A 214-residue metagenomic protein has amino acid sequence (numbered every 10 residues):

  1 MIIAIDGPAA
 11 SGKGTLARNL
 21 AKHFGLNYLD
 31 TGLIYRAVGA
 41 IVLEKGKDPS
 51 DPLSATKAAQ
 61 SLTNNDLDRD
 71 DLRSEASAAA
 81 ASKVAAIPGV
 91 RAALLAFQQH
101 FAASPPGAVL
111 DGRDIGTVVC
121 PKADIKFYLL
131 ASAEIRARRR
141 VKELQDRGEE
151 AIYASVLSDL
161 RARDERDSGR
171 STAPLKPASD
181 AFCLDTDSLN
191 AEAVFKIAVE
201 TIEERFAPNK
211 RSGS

Functional and structural regions predicted by a protein language model:
I5: Hydrophobic anchor at the beta1->P-loop junction of P-loop NTPases
P8: P-loop (Walker A) phosphate-binding loop of NTP-binding proteins
K13: Conserved lysine of the Walker
L16: Hydrophobic positions on the alpha1 helix immediately C-terminal to the Walker A/P-loop
A21-T31: Post-Walker A helix-loop "phosphate-sensing" segment adjacent to the P-loop in P-loop NTPases
L33-G107, T117, E134-R138, K142 (+4 more regions): ATP-dependent small-molecule kinase phosphotransfer cores that center on conserved nucleotide phosphate-binding segments
I125, K176-A191: Phosphate-binding beta-loop-alpha motif at adenosine-nucleotide cofactor sites
